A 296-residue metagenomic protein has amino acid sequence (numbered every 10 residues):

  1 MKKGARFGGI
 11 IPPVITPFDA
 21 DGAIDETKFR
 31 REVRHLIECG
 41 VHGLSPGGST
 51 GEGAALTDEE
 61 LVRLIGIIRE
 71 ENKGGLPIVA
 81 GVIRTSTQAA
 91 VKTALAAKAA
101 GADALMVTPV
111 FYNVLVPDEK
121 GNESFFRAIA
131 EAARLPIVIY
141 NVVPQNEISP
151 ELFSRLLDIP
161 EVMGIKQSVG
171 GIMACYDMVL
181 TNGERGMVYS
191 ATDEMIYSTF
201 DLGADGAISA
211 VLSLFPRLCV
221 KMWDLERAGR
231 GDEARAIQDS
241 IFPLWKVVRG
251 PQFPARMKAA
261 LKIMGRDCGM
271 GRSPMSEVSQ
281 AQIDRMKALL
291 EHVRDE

Functional and structural regions predicted by a protein language model:
K2-E147: Active-site beta->alpha loop and helix N-cap motifs at the rims of alpha/beta catalytic domains
R6-I15, C39-V41, D201-A204, V211 (+1 more regions): C-terminal alpha-helical cap/extension of soluble enzyme domains
D19-G22, K28, E60, L152 (+3 more regions): Solvent-exposed, flexible loop/coil residues
F29, L61, I65, A90 (+7 more regions): A general structural signal for well-ordered alpha-helical segments in protein cores
C39, R63, I67-E71, A96 (+8 more regions): Alpha-helical structural signal in soluble globular domains
L56-E59, K92, P117-K120, P150-L152 (+4 more regions): Short secondary-structure transition/capping segments
L76-P77, I137, G164, G186 (+1 more regions): Secondary-structure boundary/capping signal
A128, V143-R249: Catalytic alpha/beta core domains of metabolic enzymes, predominantly
